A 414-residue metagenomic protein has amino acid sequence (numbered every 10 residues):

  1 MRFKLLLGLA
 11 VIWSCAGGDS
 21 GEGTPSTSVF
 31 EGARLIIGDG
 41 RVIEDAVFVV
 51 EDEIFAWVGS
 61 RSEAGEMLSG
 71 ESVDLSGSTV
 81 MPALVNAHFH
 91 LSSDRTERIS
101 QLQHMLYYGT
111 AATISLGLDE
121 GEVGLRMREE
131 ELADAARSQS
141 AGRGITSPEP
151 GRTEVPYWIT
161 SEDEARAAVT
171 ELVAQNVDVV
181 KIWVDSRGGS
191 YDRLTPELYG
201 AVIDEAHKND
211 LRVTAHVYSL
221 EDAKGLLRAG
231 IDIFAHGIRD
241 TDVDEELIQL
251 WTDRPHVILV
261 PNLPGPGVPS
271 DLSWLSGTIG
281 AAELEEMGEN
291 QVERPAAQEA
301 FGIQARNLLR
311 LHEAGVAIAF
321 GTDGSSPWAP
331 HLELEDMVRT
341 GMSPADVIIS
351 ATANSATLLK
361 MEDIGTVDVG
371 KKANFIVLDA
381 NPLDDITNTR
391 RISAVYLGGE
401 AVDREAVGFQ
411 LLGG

Functional and structural regions predicted by a protein language model:
M1-G8: Sec-dependent signal peptide recognition, specifically the positively charged N-region followed immediately by
W13-S14: C-terminal motif of bacterial Sec signal peptides marking the signal peptidase cleavage site
G21-T27, L35, D39-M81: Histidine-rich, glycine-flanked metal-binding segment
L75, V80, L84, I99-V213 (+1 more regions): Divalent-metal coordination cores built from histidine and acidic residues
P82-S93, R212-S219: Histidine-centered catalytic micro-motifs
R95-R98, G124-R126, R193, A223-G230 (+4 more regions): Histidine/acidic-residue-rich catalytic or RNA/ligand-binding cores of hydrolases and nuclease-related proteins
K208, V292-N381: His/Asp/Glu-enriched, well-ordered alpha-helical/loop segment that forms or immediately abuts the divalent-metal
A351-A353, V369-L412: C-terminal cap of metal-dependent C-N hydrolases
